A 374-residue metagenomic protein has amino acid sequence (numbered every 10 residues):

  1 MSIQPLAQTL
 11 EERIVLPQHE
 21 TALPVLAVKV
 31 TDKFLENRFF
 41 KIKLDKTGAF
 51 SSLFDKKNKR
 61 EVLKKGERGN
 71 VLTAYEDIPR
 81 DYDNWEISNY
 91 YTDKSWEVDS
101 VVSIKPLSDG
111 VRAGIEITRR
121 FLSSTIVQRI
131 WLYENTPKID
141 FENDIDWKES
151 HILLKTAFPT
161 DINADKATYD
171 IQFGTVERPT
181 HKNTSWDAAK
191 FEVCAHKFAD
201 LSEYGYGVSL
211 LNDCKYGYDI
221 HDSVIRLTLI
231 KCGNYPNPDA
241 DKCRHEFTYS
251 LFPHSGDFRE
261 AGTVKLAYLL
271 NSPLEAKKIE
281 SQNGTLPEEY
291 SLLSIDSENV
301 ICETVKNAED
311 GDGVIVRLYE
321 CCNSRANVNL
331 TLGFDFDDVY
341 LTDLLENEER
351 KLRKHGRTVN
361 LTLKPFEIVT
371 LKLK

Functional and structural regions predicted by a protein language model:
M1-K374: C-terminal (or distal) subdomains of carbohydrate-active enzymes
